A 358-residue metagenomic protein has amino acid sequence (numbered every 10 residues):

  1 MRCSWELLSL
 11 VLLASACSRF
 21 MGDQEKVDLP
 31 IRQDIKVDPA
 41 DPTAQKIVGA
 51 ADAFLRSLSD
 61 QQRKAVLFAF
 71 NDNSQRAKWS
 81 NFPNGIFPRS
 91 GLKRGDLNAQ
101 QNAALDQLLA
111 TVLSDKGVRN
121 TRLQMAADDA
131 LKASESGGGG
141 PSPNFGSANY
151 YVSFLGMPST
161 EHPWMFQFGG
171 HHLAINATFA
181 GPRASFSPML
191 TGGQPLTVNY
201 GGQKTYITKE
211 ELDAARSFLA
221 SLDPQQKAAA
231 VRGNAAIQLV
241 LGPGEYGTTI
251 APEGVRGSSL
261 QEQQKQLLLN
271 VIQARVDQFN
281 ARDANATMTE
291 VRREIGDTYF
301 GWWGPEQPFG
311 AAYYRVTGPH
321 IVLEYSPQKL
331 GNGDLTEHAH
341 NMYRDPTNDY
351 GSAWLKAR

Functional and structural regions predicted by a protein language model:
M1-L7: Bacterial N-terminal signal peptides that target proteins for export
L10-V11: Residue-level signal for mature regions of secreted extracellular proteins and peptides
A14-A16: C-terminal motif of bacterial Sec signal peptides marking the signal peptidase cleavage site
F20-D60, K64-R358: A cross-kingdom marker for long, charged
